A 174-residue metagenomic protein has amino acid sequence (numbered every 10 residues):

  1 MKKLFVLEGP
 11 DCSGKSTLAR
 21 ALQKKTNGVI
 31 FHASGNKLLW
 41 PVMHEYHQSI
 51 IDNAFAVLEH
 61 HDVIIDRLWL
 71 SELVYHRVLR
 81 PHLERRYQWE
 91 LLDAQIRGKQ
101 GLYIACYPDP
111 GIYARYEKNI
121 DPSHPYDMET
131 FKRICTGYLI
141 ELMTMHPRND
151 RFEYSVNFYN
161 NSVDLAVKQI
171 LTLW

Functional and structural regions predicted by a protein language model:
K2-L4, D62-I64: Residue-level preference for the first positions of well-ordered beta-strands
L4, L68, Y116-P122, Y126: Class I (Rossmann-like) S-adenosyl-L-methionine-dependent methyltransferase catalytic domain, capturing the SAM-binding
L7: Hydrophobic anchor at the beta1->P-loop junction of P-loop NTPases
P10-S13, T17-D62, V74: Conserved substrate/cofactor phosphate-moiety recognition/catalytic segment in nucleotide-dependent phosphotransferases
P10-S13, W69-S71, P108-G111, V163: Short, solvent-exposed loop/turn segments at secondary-structure junctions
I65-R67, R85-E117: Conserved phosphate-donor/acceptor-positioning beta-strand/loop module used by diverse small-molecule
L73-L91: A mobile, often basic/glycine-rich helix-loop segment that functions as the active-site lid/recognition loop
I120-W174: NTP-dependent small-molecule kinase module
